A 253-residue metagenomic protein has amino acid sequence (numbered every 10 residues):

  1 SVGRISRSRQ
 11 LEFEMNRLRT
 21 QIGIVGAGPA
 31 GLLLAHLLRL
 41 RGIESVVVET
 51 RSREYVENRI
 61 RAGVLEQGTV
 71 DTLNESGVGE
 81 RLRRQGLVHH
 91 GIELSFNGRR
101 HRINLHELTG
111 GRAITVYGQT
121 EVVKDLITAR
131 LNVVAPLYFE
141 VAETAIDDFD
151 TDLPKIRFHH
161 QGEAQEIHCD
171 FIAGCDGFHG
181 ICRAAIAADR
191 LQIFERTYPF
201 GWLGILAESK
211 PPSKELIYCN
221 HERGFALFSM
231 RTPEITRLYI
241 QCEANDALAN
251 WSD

Functional and structural regions predicted by a protein language model:
S1-E14: N-terminal amphipathic/basic-hydrophobic helices that include classical n-h-c signal peptides and signal-anchor
N16-A30: Beta1/beta-strand and adjacent pyrophosphate-binding region of the FAD-binding site in flavoprotein oxidoreductases
T20, I43, G201: Nucleotide donor/acceptor-binding cores
G26, G42-E44, V134: Glycine-centered short loops/turns at secondary-structure junctions
R39-I60: Glycine-rich FAD pyrophosphate-binding loop
E57-R61, E66-V133, D147-D150: Active-site-adjacent segment of FAD-dependent monooxygenases/related oxidoreductases
T128, N132-A145, F149-D253: Conserved FAD-binding catalytic core of PHBH/FMO-like flavoproteins
